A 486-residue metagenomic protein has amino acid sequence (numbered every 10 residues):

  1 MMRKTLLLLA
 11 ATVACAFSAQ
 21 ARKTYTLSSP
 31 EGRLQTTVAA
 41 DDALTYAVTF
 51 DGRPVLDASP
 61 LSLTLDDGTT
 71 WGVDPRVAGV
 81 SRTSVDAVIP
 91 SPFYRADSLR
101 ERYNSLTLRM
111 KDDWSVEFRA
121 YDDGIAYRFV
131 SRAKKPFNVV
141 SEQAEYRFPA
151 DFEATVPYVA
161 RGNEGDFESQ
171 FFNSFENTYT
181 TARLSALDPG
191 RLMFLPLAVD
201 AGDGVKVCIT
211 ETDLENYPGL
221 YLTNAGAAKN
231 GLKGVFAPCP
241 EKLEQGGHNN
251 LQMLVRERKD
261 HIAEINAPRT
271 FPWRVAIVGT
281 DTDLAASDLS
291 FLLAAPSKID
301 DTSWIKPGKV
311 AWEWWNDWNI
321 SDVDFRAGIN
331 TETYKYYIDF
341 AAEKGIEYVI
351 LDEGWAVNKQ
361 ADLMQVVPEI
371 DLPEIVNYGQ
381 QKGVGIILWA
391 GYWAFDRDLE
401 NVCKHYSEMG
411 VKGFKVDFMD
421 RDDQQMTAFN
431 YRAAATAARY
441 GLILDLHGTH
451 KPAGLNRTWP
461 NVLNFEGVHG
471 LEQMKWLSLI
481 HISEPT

Functional and structural regions predicted by a protein language model:
M1-K23: Bacterial Sec-dependent N-terminal signal peptides
R22-L292: N-terminal accessory beta-strand-rich subdomains and adjacent acidic, glycine-rich linkers that precede catalytic cores
N249-A263, P268-G345: Glycine-enriched loop-and-adjacent helix/strand subsegments that border the catalytic/binding cleft of enzyme cores
P307-K451: Substrate-binding cleft of carbohydrate-active enzyme catalytic domains
H405, P452-M474: Substrate-binding cleft/loops of secretory-pathway carbohydrate-active enzymes
I443-G448, L471-L477: Acidic/polar loop patches that form or flank catalytic/metal-binding clefts of enzymes that bind anionic ligands
L477-T486: Residue-level detector of conserved catalytic or cofactor/ligand-binding positions in enzyme active sites
